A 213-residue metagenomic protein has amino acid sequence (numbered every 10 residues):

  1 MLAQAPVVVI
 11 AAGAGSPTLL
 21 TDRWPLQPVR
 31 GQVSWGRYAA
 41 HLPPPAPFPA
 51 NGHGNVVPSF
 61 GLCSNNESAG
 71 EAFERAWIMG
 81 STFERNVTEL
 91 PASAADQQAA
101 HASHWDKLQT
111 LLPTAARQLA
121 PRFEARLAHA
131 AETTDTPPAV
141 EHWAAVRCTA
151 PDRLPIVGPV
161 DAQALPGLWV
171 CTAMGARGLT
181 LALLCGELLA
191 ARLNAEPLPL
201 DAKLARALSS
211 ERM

Functional and structural regions predicted by a protein language model:
L2-K107, L111-A131, V140-E141: Flavin-dependent oxidoreductases
A116-M213: C-terminal catalytic lobe of FAD-dependent flavoproteins
